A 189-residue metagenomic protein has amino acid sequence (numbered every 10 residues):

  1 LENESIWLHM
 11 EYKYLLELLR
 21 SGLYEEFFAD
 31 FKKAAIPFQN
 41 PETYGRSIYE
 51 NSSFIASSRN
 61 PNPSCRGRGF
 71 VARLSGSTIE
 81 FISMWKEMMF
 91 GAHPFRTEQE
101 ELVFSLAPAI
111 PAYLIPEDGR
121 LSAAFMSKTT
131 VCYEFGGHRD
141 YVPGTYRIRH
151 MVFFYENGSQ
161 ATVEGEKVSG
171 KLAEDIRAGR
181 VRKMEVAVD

Functional and structural regions predicted by a protein language model:
L1-L8, K13-D189: Non-catalytic C-terminal accessory modules of carbohydrate-active enzymes
